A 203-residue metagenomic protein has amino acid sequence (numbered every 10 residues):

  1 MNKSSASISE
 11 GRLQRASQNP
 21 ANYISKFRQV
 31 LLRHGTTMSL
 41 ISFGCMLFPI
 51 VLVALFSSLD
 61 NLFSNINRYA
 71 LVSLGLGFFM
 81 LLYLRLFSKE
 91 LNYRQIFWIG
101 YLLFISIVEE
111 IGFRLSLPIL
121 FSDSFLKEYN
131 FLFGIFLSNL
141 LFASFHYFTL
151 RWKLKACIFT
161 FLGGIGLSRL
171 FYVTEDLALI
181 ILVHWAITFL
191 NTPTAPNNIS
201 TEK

Functional and structural regions predicted by a protein language model:
N2-L31: Short, Lys/Arg-rich, polar N-terminal cytosolic tail immediately upstream of the first transmembrane signal-anchor
P20-I111, P118-Y129, F133, S200-K203: Juxtamembrane helix-loop-helix connectors linking adjacent transmembrane helices in multi-pass membrane enzymes
L91-K203: Transmembrane helix-loop-helix hairpins at the membrane interface of multi-pass integral membrane proteins
